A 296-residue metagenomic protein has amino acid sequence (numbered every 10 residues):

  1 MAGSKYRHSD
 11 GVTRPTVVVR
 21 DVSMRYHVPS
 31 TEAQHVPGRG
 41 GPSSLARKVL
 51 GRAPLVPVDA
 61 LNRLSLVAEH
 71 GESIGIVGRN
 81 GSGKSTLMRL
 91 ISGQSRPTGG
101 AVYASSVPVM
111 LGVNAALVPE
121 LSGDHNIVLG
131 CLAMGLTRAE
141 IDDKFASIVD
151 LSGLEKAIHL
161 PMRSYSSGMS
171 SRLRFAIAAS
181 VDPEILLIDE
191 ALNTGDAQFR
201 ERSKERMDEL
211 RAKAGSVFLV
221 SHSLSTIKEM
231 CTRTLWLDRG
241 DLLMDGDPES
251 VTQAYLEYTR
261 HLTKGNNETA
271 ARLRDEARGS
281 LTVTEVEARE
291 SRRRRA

Functional and structural regions predicted by a protein language model:
A2-D59, E249-R274, G279-R295: Pre-NBD coupling/linker segments of ABC/ABC-like ATPases
V18-R20, M24-V28, H70-G75, R79-A133: ABC ATPase nucleotide-binding domain signature region
R52-P57, G112-L173, A179-E184, E190-N193 (+1 more regions): ABC-family P-loop ATPase nucleotide-binding domains
R200-K213: Helical segment within the ABC ATPase nucleotide-binding domain
S221-H222: H-loop/switch region of ABC-family ATPase nucleotide-binding domains
E229-W236: Conserved catalytic segment of ABC-fold P-loop ATPases
R239-G240, Y255: Conserved ABC ATPase "signature" C-loop
D245-G246: ABC ATPase "signature
